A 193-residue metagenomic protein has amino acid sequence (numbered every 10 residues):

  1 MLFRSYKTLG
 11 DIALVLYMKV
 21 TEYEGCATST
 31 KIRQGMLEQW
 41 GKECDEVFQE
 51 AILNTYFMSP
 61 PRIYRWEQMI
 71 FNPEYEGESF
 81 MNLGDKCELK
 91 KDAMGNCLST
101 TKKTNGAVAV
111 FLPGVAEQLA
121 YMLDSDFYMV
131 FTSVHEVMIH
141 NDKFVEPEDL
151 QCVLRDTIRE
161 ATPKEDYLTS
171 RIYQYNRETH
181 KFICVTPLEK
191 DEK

Functional and structural regions predicted by a protein language model:
S5-G10: Domain-core detector
V15-K31, C87-G95: A short mid-domain helix/strand-loop element embedded in enzyme catalytic domains that forms or borders the active-site
K19, W66, G77, N82 (+2 more regions): Intrinsically disordered, low-complexity regions enriched in small/polar residues
C26, T30, L37-G41, N105: Long, charge-dense low-complexity segments
W40-S125: Surface-exposed, low-hydrophobicity interaction/linker segments
T100-K193: C-terminal structured domains
